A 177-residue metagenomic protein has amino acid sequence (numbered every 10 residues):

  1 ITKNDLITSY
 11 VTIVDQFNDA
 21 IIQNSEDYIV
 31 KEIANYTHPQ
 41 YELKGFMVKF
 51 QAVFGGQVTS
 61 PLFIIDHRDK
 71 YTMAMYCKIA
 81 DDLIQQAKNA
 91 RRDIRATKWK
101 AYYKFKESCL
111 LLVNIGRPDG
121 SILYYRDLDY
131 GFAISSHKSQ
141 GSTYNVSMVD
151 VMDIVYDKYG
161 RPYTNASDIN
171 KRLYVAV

Functional and structural regions predicted by a protein language model:
I1-V177: Core RecA-like ATPase module of SF1/SF2 helicases and allied nucleic-acid translocases
